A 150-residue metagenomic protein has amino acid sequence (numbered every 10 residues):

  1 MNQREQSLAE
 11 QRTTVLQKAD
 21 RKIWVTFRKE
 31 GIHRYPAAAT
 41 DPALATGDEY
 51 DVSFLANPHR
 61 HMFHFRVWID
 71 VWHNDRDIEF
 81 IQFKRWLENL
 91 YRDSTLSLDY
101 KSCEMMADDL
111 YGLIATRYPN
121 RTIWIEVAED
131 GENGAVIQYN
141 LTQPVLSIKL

Functional and structural regions predicted by a protein language model:
N2-L150: Charge-rich, low-complexity N-terminal segments
